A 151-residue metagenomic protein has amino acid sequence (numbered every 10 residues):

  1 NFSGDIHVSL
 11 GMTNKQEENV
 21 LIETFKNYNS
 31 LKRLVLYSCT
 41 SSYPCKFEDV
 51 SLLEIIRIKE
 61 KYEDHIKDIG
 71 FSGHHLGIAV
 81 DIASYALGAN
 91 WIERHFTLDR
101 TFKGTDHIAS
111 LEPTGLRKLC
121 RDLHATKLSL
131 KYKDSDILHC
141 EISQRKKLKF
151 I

Functional and structural regions predicted by a protein language model:
N1-I151: Catalytic cores and adjacent flexible loops of soluble metabolic enzymes that perform enolate/carbanion chemistry on
